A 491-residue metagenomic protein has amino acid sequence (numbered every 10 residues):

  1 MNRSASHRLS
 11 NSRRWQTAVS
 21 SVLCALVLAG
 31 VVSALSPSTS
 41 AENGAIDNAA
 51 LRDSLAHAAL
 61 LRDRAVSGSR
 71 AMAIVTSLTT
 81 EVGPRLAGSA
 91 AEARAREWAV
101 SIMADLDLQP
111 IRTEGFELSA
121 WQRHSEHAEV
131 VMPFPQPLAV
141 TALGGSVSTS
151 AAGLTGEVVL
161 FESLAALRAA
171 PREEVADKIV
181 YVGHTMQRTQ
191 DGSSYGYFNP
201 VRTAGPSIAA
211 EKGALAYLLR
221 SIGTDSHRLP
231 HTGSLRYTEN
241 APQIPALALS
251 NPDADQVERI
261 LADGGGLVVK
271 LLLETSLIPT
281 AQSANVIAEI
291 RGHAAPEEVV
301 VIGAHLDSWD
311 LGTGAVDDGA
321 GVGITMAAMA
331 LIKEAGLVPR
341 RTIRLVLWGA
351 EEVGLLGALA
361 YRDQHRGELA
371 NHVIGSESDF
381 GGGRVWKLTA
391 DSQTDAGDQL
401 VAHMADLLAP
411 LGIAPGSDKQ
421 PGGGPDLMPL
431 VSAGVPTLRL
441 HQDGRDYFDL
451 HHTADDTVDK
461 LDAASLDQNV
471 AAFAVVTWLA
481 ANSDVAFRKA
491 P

Functional and structural regions predicted by a protein language model:
D47, D53-L60, T76, T80-I179 (+1 more regions): Noncatalytic luminal/extracellular "stalk/propeptide" segments of secretory-pathway proteins
A49, D53-S89, L229-S234, D307 (+3 more regions): N-terminal capping segment at the start of a domain
A56-H57, M132-R172, L235-A315, A327-A330 (+2 more regions): Soluble metallo-hydrolase cores and metallopeptidase-like ectodomains found primarily in the secretory/periplasmic
A58-A65, T80-A91, G156-F161, Q190-P206 (+7 more regions): Second-shell loop/turn segments in exported
A73, A330-L356: Short helix-loop-beta-strand segments that form the rim/entrance of peptidase-like active sites
S89, A139-P245, T313, P415: Extracellular/luminal Protease-associated
P135-P137, I244-L247, A254-D255, A295 (+1 more regions): Metal-dependent peptidase/peptidase-like ectodomains
A330, F448-P491: His/Asp/Glu-rich mid-to-C-terminal helical/loop segments that flank catalytic regions of hydrolases
